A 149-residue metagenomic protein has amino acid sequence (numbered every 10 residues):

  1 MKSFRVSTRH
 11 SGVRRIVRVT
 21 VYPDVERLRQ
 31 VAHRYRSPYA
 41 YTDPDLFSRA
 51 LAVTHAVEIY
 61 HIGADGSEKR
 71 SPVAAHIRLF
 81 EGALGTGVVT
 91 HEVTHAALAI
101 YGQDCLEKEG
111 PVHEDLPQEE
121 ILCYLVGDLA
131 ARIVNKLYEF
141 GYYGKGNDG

Functional and structural regions predicted by a protein language model:
K2-R14, E26-A74: Catalytic zinc-binding patch centered on the HExxH motif and its immediate surroundings that defines zinc-dependent
V19-V21: Low-complexity, Gly/Ser/Pro- and Lys/Arg-enriched regions
R70-V89: Short pre-active-site segment immediately N-terminal to the catalytic Zn-binding motif
G82-G87, L98-V134: Post-HEXXH active-site segment of zinc metalloproteases
E92: Walker B catalytic acidic pair
H95: Conserved tryptophan-centered aromatic signature that marks the ligand-binding surface of SH3 and related Trp-rich
V134-G149: Long, well-structured alpha-helical subdomains associated with metal-dependent extracellular/ecto-lumenal hydrolases
